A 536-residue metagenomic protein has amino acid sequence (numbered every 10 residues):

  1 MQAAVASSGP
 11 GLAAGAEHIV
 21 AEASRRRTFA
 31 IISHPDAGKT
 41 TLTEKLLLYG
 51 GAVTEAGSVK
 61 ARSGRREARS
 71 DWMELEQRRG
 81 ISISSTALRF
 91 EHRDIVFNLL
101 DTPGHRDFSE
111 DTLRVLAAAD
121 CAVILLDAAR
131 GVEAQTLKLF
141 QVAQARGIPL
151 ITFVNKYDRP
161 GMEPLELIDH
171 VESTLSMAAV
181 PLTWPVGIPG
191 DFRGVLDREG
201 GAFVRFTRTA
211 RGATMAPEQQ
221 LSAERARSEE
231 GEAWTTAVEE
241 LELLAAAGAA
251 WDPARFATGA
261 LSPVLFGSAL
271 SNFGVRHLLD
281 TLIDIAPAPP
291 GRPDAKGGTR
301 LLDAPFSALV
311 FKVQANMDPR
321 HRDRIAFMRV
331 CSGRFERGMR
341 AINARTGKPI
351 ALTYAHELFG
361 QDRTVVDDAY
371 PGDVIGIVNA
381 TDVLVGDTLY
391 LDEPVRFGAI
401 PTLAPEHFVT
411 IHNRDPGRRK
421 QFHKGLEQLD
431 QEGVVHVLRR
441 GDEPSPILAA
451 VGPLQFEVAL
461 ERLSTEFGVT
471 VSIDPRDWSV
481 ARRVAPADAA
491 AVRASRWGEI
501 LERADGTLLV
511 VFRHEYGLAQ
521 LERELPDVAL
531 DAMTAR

Functional and structural regions predicted by a protein language model:
M1-R536: Structural and coupling elements of P-loop NTPases
